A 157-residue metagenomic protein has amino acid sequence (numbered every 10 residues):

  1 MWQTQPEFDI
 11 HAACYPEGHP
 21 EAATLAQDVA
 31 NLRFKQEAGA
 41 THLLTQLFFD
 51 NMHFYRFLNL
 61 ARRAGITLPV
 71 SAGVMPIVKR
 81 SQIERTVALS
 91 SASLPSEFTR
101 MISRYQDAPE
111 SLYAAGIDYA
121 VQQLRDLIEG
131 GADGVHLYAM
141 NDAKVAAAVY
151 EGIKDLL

Functional and structural regions predicted by a protein language model:
M1-E21, D28, N59, R63-Q122 (+1 more regions): Active-site pocket-lining/capping segments in soluble small-molecule metabolic enzymes
E21-A38: Active-site glycine-rich loop that binds ribose-phosphate moieties when present
L32, F54-L58, I117, V121-R125 (+1 more regions): Generic structural signal for well-ordered alpha-helices, preferentially at hydrophobic/aromatic core positions
K35, G39, A72, V135: Conserved, mostly hydrophobic/aromatic
T41-D50, H136-A139: Catalytic beta/alpha-barrel core
I128-V145: Charge-patterned, long linear interaction tracts outside catalytic cores
A143-L157: C-terminal helical cap(s) of enzyme catalytic domains, especially alpha/beta-barrels
